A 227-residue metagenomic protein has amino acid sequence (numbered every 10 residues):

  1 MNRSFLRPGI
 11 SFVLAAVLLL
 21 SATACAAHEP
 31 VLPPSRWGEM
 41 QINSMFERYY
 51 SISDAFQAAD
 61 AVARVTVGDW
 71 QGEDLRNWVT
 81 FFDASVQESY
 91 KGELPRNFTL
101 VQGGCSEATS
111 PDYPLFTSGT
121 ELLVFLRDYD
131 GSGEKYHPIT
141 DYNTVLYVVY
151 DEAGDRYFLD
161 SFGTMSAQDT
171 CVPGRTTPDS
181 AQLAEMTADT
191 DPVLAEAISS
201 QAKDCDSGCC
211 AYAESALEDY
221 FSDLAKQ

Functional and structural regions predicted by a protein language model:
N2-V13: Bacterial N-terminal signal peptides that target proteins for export
F12-S21: Bacterial N-terminal signal peptides
S21-I42: Sec-dependent signal peptide cleavage junction
A27-P33, S110-Q227: Netrin-like (NTR/C345C) domain of secreted extracellular proteins
E39-A59: Short boundary/loop segments of OB/S1/cold-shock single-stranded nucleic-acid-binding domains
A58-R76, T80-E88: Structural detector for short beta-strands of small beta-barrel domains
Q71-E73, S89-G92, C105-A108, Y129-G133: Solvent-exposed loop/turn segments at secondary-structure junctions within structured extracellular/periplasmic domains
P95-Y113: Beta-strand/loop nucleic-acid-binding surfaces
